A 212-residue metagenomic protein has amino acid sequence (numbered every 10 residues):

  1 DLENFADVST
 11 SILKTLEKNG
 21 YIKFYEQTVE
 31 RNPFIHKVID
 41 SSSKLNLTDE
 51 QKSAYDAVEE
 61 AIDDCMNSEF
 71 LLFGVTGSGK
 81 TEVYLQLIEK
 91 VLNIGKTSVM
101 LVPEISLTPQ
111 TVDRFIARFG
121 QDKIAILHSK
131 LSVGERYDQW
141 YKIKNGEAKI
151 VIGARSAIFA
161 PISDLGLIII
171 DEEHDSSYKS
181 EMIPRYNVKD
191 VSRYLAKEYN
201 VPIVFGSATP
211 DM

Functional and structural regions predicted by a protein language model:
D1-V191, L195-S207: Accessory, non-ATPase domains that flank or precede helicase/AAA+ motor cores in DNA-metabolism machines
P210: Conserved phosphotransfer active-site motifs of two-component signaling proteins, especially the receiver
